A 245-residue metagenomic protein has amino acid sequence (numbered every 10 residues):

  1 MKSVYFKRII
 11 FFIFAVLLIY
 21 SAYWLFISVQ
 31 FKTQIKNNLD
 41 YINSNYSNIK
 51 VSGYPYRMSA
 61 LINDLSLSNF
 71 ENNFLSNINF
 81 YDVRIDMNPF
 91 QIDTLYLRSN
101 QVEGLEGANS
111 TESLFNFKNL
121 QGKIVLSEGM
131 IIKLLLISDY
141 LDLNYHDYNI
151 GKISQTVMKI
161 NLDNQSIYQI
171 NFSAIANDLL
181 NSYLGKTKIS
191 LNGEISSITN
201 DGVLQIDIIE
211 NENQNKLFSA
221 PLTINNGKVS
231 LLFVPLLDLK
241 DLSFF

Functional and structural regions predicted by a protein language model:
K2-I10, E194-F245: Extended terminal
K2-S3, A22-F26, Q30: Short N-terminal signal/transit or membrane-insertion segments and the immediately adjacent low-complexity/disordered
K7-W24: Hydrophobic membrane-insertion alpha-helices, especially the h-region of bacterial N-terminal signal peptides
W24, N38, S76-I78, S196-D201 (+1 more regions): Bulky hydrophobic/aromatic packing residues
F26-N43: Alpha-helical transmembrane signal-anchor/signal-peptide segments
Y41-I167, N171-S182, T187, E194: N-terminal beta-strand/beta-hairpin edge segment
